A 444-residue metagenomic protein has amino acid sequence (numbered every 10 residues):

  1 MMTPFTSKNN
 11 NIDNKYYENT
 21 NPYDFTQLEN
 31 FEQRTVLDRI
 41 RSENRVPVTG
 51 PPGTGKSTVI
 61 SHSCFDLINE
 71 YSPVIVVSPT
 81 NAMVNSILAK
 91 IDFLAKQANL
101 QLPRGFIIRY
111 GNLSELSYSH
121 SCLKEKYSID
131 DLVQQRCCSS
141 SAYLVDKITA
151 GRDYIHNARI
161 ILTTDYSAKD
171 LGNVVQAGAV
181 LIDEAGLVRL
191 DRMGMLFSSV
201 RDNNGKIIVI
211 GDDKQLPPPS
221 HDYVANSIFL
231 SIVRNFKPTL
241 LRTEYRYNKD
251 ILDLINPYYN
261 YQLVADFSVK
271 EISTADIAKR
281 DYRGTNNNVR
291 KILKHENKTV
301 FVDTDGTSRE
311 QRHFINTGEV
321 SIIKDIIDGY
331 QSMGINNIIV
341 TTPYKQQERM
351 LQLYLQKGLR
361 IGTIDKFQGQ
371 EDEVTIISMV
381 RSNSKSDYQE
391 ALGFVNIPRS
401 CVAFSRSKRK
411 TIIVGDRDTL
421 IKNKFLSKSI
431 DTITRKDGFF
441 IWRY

Functional and structural regions predicted by a protein language model:
M1-K15: Interdomain "pre-motor" coupling segment immediately N-terminal to P-loop NTPase/helicase cores
Y16-P22, F65, P73-V180, R189 (+5 more regions): Conserved P-loop NTPase motor core of helicases/translocases
T20-E29, Q311: Dynamic helix-loop-helix/coil hinge segments at AAA+ ATPase domain boundaries and subdomain interfaces
F25-N44, V59: N-terminal pre-P-loop "Q-motif" helix
E29-Q33, P52, K56, I60 (+2 more regions): Phosphate/oxyanion-binding active-site loops and adjacent basic polyanion-contact surfaces
E43-S63, G369: Walker A/P-loop
V46-G50, V74-I75, T239: Conserved beta-strand position immediately N-terminal to the Walker
E70-S72, T80-A82, Y166-S167, G172-Y444: Conserved helicase motor core of SF1/SF2 NTP-dependent helicases
